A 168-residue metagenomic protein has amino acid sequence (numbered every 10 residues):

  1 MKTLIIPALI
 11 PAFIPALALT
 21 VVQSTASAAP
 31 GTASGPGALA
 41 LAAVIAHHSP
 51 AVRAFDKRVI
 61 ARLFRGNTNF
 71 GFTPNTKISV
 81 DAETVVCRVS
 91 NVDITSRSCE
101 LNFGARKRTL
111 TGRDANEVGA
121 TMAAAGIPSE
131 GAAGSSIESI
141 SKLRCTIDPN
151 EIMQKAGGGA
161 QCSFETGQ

Functional and structural regions predicted by a protein language model:
M1-L4: Positively charged n-region of N-terminal signal peptides that target proteins for export
P7-V22: Bacterial N-terminal signal peptides
A26-A28: Boundary at the C-terminal end of the N-terminal hydrophobic targeting segment
A33-Q168: Post-signal/leader-peptide non-cytosolic segments of secretory proteins
